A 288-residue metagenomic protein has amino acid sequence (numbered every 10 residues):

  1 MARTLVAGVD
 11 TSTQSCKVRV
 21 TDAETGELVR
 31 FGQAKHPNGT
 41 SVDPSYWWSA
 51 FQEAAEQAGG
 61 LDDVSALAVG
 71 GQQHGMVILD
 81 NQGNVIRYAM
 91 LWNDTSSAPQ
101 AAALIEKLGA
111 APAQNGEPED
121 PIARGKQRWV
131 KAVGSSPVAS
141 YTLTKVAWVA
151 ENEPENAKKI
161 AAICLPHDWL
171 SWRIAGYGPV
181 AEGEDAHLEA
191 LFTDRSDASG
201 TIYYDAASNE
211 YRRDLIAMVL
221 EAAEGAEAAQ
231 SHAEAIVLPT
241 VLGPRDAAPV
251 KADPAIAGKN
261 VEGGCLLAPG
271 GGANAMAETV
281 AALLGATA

Functional and structural regions predicted by a protein language model:
M1-Y88, P99, N115, E119 (+6 more regions): N-terminal glycine/serine-rich phosphate-binding loop of ATP-dependent small-molecule kinases, especially carbohydrate
T11-T13, Q114-N115, W129-N274: Gly/Ser/Thr-rich active-site cleft segment
S41, P99-A103, P249-A252: Short, charged, surface-exposed secondary-structure boundary motifs
W48-E56, L143-V146, A273-A277: Short, hydrophobic/amphipathic alpha-helical packing segments that form internal helix faces or helix-helix interfaces
H74-V77, S171, A248-P249, A282: Short, active-site-adjacent cap segments at secondary-structure transitions
D94: Carbohydrate-associated surface elements
A255, A273-A288: Catalytic phosphate/nucleotide-handling subdomain of diverse soluble enzymes
